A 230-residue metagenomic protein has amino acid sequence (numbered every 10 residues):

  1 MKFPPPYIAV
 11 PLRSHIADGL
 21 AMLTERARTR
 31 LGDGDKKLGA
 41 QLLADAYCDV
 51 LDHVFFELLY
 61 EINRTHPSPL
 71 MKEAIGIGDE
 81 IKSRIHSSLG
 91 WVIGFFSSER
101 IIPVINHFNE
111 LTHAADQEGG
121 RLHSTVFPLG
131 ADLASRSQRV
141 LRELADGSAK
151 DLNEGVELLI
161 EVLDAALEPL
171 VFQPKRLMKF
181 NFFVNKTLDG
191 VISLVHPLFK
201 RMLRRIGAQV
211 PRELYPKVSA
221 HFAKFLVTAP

Functional and structural regions predicted by a protein language model:
M1-P230: Protein-protein interaction and targeting regions used for scaffolding, dimerization, and localization
